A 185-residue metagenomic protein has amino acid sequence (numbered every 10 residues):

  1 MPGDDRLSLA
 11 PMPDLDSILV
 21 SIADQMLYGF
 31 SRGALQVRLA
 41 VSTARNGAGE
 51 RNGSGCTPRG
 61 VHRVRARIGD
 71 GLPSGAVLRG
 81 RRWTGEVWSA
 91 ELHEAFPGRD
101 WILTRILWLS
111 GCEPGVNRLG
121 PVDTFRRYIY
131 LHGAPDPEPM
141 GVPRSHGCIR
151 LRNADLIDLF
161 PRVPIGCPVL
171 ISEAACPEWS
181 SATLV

Functional and structural regions predicted by a protein language model:
P2-D16, A40-S54, V87-H93: N-terminal post-signal-peptidase region of extra-cytosolic proteins
L35-N46, G53, P58, V77-R82: Short Gly/aromatic-enriched secondary-structure transition segments
R38-A40, V61, Y128, P168: Well-ordered beta-strand positions in beta-sheet-rich domains
P58-R59, I165: Short, flexible surface segments
L72-V185: Exported/periplasmic cell-wall-interacting domains
